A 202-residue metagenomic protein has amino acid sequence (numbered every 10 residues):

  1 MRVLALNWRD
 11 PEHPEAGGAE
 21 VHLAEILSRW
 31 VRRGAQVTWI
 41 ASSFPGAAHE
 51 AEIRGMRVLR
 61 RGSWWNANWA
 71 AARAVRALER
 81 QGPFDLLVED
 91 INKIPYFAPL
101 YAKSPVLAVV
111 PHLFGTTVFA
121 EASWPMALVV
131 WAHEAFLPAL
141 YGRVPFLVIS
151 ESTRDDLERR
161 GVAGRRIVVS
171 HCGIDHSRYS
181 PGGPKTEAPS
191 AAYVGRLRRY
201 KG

Functional and structural regions predicted by a protein language model:
M1-S43: N-terminal subdomain of nucleotide-sugar transferases
G18, K201-G202: Active-site helix-initiating loop/hinge in glycosyltransferases
H49-R80, F119-M126: A short, charged, and often flexible helix/loop element on the N-terminal side of the glycosyltransferase catalytic
D85-T116: An aromatic- and histidine-rich active-site surface loop
F119, E158-R159, G164-R166, G173-A188: Acidic anion/phosphate-binding donor-loop and adjacent secondary structure in glycosyltransferase catalytic cores
P125-L147: Membrane-proximal helix-turn-helix segments that form the acceptor-binding/catalytic region of lipid-linked
L147, G183-K201: Conserved donor-binding/catalytic core segment of Leloir-type glycosyltransferases
S152, S170-G173: Carbohydrate-associated surface elements
